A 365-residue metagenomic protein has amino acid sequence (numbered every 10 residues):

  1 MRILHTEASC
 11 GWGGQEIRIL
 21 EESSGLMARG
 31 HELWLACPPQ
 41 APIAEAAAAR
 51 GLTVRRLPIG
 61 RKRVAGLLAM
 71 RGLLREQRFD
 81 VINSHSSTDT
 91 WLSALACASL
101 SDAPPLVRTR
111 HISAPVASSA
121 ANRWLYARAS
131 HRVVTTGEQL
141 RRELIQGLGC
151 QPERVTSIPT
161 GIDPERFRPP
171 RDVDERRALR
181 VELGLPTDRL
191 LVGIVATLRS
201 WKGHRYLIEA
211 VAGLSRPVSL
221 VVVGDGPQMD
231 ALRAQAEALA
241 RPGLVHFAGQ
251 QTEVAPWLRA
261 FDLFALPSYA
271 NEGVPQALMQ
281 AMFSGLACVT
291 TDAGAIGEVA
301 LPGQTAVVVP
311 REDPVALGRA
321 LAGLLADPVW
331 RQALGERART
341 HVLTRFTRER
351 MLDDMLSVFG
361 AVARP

Functional and structural regions predicted by a protein language model:
M1-P365: Membrane-interface segments of envelope glycosyltransferases acting on lipid-linked substrates or membrane lipids
